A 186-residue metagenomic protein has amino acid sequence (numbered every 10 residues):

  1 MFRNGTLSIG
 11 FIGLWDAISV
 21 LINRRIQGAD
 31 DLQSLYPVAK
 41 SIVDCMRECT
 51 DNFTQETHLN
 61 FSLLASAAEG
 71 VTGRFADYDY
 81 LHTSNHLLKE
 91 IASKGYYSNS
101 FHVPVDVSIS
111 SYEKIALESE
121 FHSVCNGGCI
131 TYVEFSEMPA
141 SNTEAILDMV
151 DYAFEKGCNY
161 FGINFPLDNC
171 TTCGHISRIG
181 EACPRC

Functional and structural regions predicted by a protein language model:
M1-C186: Long, C-terminal-biased catalytic regions of enzyme "large/alpha" subunits
